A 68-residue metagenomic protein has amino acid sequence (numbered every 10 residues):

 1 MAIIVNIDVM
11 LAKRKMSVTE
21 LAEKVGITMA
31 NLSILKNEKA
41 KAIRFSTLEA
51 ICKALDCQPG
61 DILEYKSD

Functional and structural regions predicted by a protein language model:
M1-M16: A short, Lys/Arg-rich alpha-helix, primarily the initiator
D8, T19, E49: Residues within the helices of the helix-turn-helix
L11, A22, C52: The alpha-helix within a helix-turn-helix
M16-I34: Short alpha-helical DNA-recognition segment
N31-I34, T47, D61: Residue-level recognition of specific faces of alpha-helices
K39-A50: Short, basic-rich loop-to-helix N-cap that marks the start of a DNA-contacting helix
D56-D68: Short C-terminal boundary/hinge segments that cap the last helix of small helical domains
